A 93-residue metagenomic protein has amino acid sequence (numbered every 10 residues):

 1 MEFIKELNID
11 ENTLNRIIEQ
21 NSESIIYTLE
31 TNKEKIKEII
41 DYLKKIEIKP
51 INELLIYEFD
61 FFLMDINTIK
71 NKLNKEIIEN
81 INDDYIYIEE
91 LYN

Functional and structural regions predicted by a protein language model:
M1-N93: Long amphipathic alpha-helical repeat/alpha-solenoid cores
